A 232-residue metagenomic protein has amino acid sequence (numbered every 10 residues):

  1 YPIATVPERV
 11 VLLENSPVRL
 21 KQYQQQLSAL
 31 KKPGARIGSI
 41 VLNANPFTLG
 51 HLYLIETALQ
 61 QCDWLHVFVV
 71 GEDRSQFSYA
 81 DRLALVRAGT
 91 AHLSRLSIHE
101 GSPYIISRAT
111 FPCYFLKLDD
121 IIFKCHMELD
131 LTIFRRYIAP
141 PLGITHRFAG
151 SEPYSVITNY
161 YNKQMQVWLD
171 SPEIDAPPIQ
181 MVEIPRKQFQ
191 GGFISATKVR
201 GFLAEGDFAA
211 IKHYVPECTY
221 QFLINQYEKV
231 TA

Functional and structural regions predicted by a protein language model:
Y1-A232: Nucleotidyltransferase catalytic core that binds NTPs
